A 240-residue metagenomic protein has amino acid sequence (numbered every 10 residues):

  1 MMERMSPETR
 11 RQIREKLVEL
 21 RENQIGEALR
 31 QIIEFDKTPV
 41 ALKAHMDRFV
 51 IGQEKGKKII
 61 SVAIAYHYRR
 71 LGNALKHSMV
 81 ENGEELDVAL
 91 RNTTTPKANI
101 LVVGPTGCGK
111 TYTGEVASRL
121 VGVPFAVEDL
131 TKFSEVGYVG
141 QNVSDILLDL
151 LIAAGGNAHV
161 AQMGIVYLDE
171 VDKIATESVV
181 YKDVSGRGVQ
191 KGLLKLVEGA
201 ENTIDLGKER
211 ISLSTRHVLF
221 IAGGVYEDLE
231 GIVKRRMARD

Functional and structural regions predicted by a protein language model:
M1-D240: Non-catalytic accessory segments flanking P-loop/AAA+ NTPase cores
